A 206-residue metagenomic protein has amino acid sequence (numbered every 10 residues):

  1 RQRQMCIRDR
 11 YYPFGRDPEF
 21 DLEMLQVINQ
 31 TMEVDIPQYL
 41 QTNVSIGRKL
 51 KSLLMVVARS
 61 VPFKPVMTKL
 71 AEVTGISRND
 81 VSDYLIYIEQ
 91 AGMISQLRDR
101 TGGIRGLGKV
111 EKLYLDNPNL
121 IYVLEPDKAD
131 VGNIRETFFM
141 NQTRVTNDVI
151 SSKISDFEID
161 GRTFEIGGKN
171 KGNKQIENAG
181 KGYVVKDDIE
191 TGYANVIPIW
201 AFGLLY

Functional and structural regions predicted by a protein language model:
Q2-I7: Short, small-residue-biased leader/transition segments that mark boundaries at the very start of proteins
Y11-S151: Accessory nucleic acid-recognition modules appended to NTPase machines
Q26, E158-T163, Y193-V196: Short, solvent-exposed polar/charged micro-motifs at secondary-structure junctions
Q90, Y114-L115, T163-I166, V184: Short hydrophobic-aromatic micro-motifs
V110-E111, D160-G161, G180-K181: Short, surface-exposed beta-edge/turn micro-motifs
D130-Q142, T163, V184, N195-P198 (+1 more regions): Short, basic/low-complexity N-terminal boundary segments at the transition from targeting/disordered tails
T143, F157-G172: Conserved catalytic cores of phosphodiester-cleaving nucleases, focusing on short active-site segments
S152-I154, G168-Y206: Catalytic cores of nucleic-acid endonucleases
